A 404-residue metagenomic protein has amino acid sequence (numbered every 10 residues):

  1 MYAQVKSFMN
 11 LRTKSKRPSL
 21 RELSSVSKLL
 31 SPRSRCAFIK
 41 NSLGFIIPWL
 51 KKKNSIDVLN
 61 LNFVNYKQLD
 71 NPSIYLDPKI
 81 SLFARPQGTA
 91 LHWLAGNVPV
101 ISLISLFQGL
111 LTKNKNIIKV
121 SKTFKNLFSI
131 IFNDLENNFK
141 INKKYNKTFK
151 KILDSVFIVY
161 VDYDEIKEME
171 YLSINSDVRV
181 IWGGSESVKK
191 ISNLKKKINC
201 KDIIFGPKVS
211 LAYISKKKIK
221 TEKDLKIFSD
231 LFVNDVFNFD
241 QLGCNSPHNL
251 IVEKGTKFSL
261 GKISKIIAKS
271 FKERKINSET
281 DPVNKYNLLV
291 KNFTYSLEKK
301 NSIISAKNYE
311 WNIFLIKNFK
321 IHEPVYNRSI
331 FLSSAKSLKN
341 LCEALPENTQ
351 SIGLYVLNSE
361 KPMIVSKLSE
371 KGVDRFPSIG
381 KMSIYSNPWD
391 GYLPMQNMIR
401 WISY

Functional and structural regions predicted by a protein language model:
M1, R12, K16-S19, L23 (+13 more regions): Generic structural signal for well-ordered, non-membrane alpha-helical segments in soluble metabolic enzymes
M1-G88, G353, S359-E360, P377: N-terminal Rossmann-like NAD(P)+-binding subdomain of aldehyde/semialdehyde dehydrogenases
R12, S27-L30, E136-F139, K143 (+7 more regions): Structural signal for hydrophobic packing residues in well-ordered secondary-structure cores of soluble enzyme domains
P72-F237: Rossmann-like NAD(P) dinucleotide-binding subdomain of oxidoreductase/dehydrogenase enzymes
S102, D164-E165, S337-L338, E360-K361: Amphipathic coiled-coil/heptad-repeat helices and related helical stalk/stem segments that mediate oligomerization
S121-N126, V356-S359, S383: Short beta-alpha junction loops
G183, V356, G380: Residues that line or immediately flank small-molecule/substrate-binding pockets and catalytic motifs
D230, N238-G353, P362-Y404: NAD(P)-dependent aldehyde/semialdehyde dehydrogenase
